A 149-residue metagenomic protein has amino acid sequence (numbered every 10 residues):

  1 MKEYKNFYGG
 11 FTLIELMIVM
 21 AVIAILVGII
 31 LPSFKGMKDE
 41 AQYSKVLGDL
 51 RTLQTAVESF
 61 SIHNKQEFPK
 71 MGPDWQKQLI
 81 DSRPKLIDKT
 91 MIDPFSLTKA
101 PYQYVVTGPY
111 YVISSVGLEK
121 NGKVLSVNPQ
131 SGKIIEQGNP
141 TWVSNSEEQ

Functional and structural regions predicted by a protein language model:
M1-F11: N-terminal leader/signal peptides at the extreme start of proteins
M17-S33: Alpha-helical hydrophobic helix detector
M20, L47, Q54: Conserved catalytic core of two-component sensor histidine kinases
S33-L50, N64: Aliphatic-rich helix starts adjacent to a transmembrane/signal segment
T55-E58, I62-E119: Extracellular/periplasmic head regions of type IV pilus-like filament subunits
V106-Q149: Short, surface-exposed interaction loops/tails
